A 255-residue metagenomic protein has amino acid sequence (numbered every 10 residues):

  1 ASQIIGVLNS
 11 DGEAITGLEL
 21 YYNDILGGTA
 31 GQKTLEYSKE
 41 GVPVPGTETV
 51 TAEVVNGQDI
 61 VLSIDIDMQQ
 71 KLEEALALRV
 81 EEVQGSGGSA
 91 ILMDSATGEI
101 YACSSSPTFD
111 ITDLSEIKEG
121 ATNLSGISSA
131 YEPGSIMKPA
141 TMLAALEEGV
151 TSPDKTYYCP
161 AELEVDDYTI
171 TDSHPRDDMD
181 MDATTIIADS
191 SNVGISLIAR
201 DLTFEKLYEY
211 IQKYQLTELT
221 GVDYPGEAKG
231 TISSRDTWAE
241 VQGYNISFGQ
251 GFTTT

Functional and structural regions predicted by a protein language model:
A1-G57: Small/polar-residue-rich segments within soluble enzyme cores
A1-Q3, L18, K33, N56-I60 (+4 more regions): Envelope-exposed proteins and targeting segments
A1-S2, V7, D67, L92-S95: Amphipathic, coiled-coil-like alpha-helical scaffolding segments used for oligomerization/assembly
G12, A75-T97, S105, A130: Flexible, solvent-exposed loop/hinge segments and secondary-structure transition points
K39-E48, S95-G134, A140-T255: Beta-lactam-recognizing serine transpeptidase/beta-lactamase-like catalytic domain environment
V44-G88: Conserved, well-ordered alpha-helix/loop/beta-strand core segments that scaffold catalytic motifs
